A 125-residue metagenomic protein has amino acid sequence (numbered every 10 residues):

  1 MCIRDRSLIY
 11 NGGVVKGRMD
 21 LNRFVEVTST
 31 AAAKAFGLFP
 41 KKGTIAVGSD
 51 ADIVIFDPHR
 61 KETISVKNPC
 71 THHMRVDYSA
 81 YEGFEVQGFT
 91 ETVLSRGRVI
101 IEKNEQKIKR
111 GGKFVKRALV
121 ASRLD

Functional and structural regions predicted by a protein language model:
M1-D5, N104, D125: Polar low-complexity intrinsically disordered regions
M1-D5, S95, K116: Short, intrinsically disordered low-complexity segments
I3-H59: His/Asp/Glu-enriched, well-ordered alpha-helical/loop segment that forms or immediately abuts the divalent-metal
R6-S7, N11, F84-V93, R123-D125: Short C-terminal domain-edge/linker segments immediately following a structured domain
N22-V25, A32, C70-V76, V120: Residue-level signal for well-ordered alpha-helical segments
D50-E105, K109-K113: C-terminal cap of metal-dependent C-N hydrolases
V115-D125: Short, solvent-exposed cationic patches
